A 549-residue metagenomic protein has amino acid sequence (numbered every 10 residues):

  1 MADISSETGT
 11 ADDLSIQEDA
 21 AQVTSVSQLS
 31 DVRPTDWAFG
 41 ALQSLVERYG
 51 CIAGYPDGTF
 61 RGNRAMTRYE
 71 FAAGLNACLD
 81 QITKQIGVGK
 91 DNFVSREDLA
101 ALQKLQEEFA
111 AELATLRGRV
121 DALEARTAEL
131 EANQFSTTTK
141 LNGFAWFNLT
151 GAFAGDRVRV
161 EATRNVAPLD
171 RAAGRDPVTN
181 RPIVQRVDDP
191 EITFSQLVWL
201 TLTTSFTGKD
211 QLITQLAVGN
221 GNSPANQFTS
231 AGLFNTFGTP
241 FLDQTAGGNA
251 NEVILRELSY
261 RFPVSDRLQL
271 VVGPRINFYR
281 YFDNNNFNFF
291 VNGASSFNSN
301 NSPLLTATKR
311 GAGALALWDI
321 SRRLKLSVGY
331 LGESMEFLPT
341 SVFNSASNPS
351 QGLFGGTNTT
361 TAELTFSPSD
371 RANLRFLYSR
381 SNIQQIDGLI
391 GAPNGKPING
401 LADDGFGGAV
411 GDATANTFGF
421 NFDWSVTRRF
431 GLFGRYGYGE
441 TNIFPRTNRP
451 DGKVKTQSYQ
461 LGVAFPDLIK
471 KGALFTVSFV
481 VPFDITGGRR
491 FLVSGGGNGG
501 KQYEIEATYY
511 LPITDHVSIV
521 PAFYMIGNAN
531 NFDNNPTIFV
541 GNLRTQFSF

Functional and structural regions predicted by a protein language model:
M1-D189: N-terminal periplasmic/intermembrane-space "pro-region" immediately following the signal or transit peptide
T139-F147, Q211-L216, Q269-V272, L326-V328 (+8 more regions): Transmembrane beta-strands of outer-membrane beta-barrel proteins
F144, V187-M335, T365-S369, Q460-G488: Outer membrane beta-barrel
R157-I183, A225-L242, A294, F337-L353 (+4 more regions): Solvent-exposed loop segments that connect transmembrane elements
I192-Q196, E252-R256, T308-A312, G356-T360 (+4 more regions): Residues that define the transmembrane beta-barrel architecture of outer-membrane proteins
R267, N284-F422, R435-G439: Signature for the C-terminal beta-barrel architecture of outer-membrane proteins
L377-D412, G419-D423, F433-D533: Outer membrane beta-barrel transmembrane domains
V463, T537-F549: Outer-membrane beta-barrel "beta-signal"
